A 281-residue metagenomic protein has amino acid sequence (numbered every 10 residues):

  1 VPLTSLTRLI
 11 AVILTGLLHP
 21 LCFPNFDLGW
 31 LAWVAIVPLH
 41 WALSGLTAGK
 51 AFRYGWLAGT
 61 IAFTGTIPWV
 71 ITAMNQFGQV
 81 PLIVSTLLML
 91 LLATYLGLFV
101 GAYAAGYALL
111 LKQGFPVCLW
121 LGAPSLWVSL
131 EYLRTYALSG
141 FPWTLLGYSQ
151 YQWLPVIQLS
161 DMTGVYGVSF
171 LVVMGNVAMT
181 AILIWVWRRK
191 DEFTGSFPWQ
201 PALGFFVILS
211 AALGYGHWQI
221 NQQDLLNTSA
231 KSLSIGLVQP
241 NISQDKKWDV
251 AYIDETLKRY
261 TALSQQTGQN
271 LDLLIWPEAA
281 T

Functional and structural regions predicted by a protein language model:
V1-I220, K258, L273: Membrane-embedded alpha-helical bundles of multi-pass enzymes that act on lipidic or dolichyl-linked glycan substrates
G216-T281: Soluble catalytic regions of membrane-associated enzymes that act on cell-envelope and secretory-pathway components
